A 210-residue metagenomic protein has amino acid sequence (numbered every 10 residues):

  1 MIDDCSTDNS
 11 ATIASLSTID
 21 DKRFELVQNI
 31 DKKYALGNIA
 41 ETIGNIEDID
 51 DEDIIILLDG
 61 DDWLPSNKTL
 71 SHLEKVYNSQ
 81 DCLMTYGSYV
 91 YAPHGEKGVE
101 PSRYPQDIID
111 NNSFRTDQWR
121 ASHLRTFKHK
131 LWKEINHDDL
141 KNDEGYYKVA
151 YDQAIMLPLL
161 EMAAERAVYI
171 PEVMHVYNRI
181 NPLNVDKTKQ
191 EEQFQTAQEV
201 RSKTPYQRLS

Functional and structural regions predicted by a protein language model:
M1-S210: Nucleotide-sugar donor-binding/catalytic module of glycosyltransferases that assemble extracellular/cell-envelope
